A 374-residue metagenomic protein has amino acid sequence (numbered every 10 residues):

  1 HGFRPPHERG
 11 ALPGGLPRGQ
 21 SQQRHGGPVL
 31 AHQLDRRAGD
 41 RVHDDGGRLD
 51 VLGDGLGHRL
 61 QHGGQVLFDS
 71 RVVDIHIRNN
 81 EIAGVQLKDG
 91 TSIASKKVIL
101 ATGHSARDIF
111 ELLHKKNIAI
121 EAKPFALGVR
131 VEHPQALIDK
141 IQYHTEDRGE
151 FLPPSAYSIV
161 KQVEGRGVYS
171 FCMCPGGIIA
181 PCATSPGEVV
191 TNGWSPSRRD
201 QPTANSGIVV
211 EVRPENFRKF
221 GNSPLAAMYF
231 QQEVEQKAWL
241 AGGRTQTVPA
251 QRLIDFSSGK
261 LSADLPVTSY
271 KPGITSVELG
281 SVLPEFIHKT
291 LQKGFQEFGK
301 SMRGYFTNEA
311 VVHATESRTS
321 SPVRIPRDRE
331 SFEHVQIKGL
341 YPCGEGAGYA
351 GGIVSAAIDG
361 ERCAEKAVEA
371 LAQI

Functional and structural regions predicted by a protein language model:
H1-H7, L12, R36-R37, G53-I374: Residues forming the flavin
R9, S21-G26, Q33-R36, R41-G47 (+1 more regions): Alpha-helix boundary/capping motif
G15-R18, P28: Short, low-complexity, intrinsically disordered N-terminal modules that encode targeting/processing signals
